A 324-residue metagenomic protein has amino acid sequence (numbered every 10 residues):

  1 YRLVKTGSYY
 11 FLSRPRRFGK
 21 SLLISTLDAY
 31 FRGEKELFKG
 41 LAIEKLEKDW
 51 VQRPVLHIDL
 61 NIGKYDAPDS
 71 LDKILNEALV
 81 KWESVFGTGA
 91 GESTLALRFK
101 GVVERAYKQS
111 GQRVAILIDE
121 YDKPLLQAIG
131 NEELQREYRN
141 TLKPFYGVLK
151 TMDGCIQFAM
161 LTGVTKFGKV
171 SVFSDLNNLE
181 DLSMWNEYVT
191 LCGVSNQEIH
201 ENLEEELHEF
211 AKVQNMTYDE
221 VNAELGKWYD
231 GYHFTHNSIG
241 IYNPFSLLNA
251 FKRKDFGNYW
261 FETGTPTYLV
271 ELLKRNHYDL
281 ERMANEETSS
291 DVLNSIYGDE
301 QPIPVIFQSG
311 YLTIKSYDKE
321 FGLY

Functional and structural regions predicted by a protein language model:
Y1-Y324: Phosphate-binding site recognition
